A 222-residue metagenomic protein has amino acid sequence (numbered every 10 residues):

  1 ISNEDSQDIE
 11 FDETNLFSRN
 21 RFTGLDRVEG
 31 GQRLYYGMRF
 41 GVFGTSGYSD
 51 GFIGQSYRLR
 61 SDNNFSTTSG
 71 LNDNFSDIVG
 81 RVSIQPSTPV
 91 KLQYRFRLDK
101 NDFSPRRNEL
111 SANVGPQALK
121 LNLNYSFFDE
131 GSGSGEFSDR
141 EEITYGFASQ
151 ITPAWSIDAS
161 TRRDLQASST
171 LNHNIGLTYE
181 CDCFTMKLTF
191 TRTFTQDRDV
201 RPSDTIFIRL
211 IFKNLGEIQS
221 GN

Functional and structural regions predicted by a protein language model:
I1-N222: Outer-membrane beta-barrel translocator/pore domains, especially the C-terminal barrels of Gram-negative outer-membrane
